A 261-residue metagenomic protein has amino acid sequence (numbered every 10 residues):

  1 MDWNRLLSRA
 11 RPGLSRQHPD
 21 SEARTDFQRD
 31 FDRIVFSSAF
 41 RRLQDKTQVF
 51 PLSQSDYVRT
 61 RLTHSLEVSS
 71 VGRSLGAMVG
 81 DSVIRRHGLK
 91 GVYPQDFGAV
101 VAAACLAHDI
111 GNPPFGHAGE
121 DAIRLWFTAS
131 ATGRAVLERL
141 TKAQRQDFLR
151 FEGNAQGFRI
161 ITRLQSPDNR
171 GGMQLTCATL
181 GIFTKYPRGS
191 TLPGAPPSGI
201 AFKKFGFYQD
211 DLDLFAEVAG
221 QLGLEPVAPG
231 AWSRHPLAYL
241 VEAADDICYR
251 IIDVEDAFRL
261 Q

Functional and structural regions predicted by a protein language model:
M1-A23, V35-D45, L66, S70-V71 (+2 more regions): Sequence-structural signature of the catalytic-core scaffold of metal-dependent phosphohydrolases that act on
K46-D56: A short small-residue
R59-T63: Low-complexity, highly charged intrinsically disordered N-terminal segments that act as targeting/localization
